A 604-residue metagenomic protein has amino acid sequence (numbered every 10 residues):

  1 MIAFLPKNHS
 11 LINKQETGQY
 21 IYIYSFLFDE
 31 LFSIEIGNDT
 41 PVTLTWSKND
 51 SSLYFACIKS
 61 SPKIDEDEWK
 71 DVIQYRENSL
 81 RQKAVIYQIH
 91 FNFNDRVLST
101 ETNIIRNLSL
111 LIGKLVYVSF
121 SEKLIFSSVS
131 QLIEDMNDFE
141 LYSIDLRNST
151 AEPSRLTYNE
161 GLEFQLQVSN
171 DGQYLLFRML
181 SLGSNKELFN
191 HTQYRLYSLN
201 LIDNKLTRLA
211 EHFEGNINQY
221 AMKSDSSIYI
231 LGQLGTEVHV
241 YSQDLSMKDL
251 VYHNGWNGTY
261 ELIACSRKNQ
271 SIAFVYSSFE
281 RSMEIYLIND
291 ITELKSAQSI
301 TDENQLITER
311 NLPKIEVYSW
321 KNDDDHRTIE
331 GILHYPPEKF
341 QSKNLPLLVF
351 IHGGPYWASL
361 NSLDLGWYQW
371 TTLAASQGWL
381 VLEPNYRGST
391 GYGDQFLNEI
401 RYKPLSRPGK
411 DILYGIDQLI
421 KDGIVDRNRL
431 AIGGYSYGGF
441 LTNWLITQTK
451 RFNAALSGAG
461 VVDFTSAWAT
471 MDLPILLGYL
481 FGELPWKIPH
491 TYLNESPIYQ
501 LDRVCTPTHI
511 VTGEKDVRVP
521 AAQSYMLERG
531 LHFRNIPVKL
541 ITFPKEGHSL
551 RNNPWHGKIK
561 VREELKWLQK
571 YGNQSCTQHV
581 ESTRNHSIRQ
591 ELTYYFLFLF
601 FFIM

Functional and structural regions predicted by a protein language model:
I2, D50-L53, L124, G172-L175 (+2 more regions): Hydrophobic beta-strand positions that form the internal "hydrophobic ladder" of WD40/Gbeta-like beta-propeller blades
A3-Y22, I36-P41, A56-I86, I105-L111 (+9 more regions): A flexible loop/linker signature enriched in serine peptidases of the S9 family
S25-D29, H90-N94, D145-S149, N200-N204 (+2 more regions): Short loop/turn segments that connect beta-strands within beta-propeller blades
K48-N49, S119-F120, N170-D171, K223-D225 (+1 more regions): Residue-level detector of Asp-centered blade-edge/turn motifs that repeat once per structural unit in beta-propeller
L182-L201, L206-A221, N254, G258-E261 (+2 more regions): Beta-propeller and related beta-repeat scaffolds in trafficking/envelope systems
E261-R589: Serine-hydrolase catalytic core recognition
T593-M604: Hydrophobic alpha-helical signal peptides and transmembrane signal-/tail-anchor segments that drive secretory-pathway
